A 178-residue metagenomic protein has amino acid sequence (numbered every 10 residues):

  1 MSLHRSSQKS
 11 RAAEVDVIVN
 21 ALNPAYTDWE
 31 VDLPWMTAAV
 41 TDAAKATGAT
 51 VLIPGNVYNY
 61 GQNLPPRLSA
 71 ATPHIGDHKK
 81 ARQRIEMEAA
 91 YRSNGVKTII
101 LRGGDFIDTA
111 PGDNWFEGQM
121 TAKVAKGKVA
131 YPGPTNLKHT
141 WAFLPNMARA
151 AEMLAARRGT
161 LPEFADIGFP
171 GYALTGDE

Functional and structural regions predicted by a protein language model:
M1-T47: NAD(P)H-binding glycine-rich loop region in Rossmannoid oxidoreductase-like domains and their noncatalytic homologs
N20, P24, T37-I85, I99: Conserved Rossmann-fold NAD(P)-dependent oxidoreductase catalytic core, especially the SDR/UDP-sugar
L33, T37-A38, R84, F116-T121: Amphipathic alpha-helical segments in well-structured domains
A44, Y91, K123-V124: A generic structural signal for well-ordered alpha-helical segments
N56, A89-A110: Conserved beta-loop-beta element that borders a ligand/cofactor-binding pocket
G104-H139: NAD(P)-dependent short-chain dehydrogenase/reductase
A142-M147: A conserved structural motif in NAD(P)-dependent oxidoreductases
A150-E178: Mid/C-terminal beta-alpha module of Rossmann-like enzyme folds, strongest in SDR-family dehydrogenases/epimerases
